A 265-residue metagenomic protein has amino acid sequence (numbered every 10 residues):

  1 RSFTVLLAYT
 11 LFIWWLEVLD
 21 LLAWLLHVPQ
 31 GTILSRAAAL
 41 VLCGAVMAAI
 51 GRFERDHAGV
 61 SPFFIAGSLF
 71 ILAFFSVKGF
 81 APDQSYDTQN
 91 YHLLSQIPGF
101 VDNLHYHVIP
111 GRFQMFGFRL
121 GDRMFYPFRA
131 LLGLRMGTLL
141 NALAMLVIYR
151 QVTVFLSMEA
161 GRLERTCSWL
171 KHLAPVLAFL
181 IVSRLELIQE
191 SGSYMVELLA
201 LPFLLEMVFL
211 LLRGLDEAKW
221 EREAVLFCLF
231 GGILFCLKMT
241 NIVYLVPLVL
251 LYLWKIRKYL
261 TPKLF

Functional and structural regions predicted by a protein language model:
R1-A58: Membrane-embedded, hydrophobic transmembrane alpha-helices
S2-A8, M136, V152-L185, L201-P202: Transmembrane-helix signature of polytopic, membrane-embedded enzymes that assemble or transfer cell-envelope glycans
E17, L42-G51, M136-R165, E206: Transmembrane-helix motifs of polytopic, lipid-linked glycan transferases
F80-S95, V101-M124, L131, R135-M136: Extracytoplasmic catalytic/substrate-binding loops of multi-pass membrane glycan-assembly enzymes
E186-L199: Short acidic/glycine- and proline-prone juxtamembrane loop motifs at membrane-interface regions of multi-pass membrane
L199, L204-A224: Membrane-interface transmembrane helices that cradle and orient dolichyl/undecaprenyl
E223-M239, L245-L250: Membrane-interface alpha helices of multi-pass inner-membrane proteins
Y244-F265: Perimembrane helix-loop-helix junctions
